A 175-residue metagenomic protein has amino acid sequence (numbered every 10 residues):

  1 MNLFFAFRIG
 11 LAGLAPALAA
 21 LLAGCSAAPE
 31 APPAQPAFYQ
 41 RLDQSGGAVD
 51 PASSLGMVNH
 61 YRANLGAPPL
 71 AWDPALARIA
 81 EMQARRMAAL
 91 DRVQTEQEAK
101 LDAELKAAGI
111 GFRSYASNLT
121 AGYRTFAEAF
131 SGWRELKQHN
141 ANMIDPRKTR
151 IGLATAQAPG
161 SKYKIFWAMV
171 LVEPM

Functional and structural regions predicted by a protein language model:
M1-A23: Sec-dependent bacterial lipoprotein signal peptides
F4, T125-M175: Disulfide-stabilized extracellular recognition modules
A19-Q44: Bacterial Sec signal peptide processing site at the extreme N-terminus
Y39-V49, A63-W72, M87-R92, Y115-T120 (+1 more regions): Second-shell loop/turn segments in exported
G46-S53, A107: A generic short alpha-helical patch detector that favors 3-5-residue windows in or near N-terminal regions
V49, A67, A75, S114-A116 (+2 more regions): Extracytoplasmic
A52-H60, P74-R85, A103, S117 (+4 more regions): Solvent-exposed, polar/charged alpha-helical surfaces in well-ordered, non-transmembrane soluble domains, broadly
A77-R124: Short, surface-exposed glycine/acidic/tryptophan-bearing loops
